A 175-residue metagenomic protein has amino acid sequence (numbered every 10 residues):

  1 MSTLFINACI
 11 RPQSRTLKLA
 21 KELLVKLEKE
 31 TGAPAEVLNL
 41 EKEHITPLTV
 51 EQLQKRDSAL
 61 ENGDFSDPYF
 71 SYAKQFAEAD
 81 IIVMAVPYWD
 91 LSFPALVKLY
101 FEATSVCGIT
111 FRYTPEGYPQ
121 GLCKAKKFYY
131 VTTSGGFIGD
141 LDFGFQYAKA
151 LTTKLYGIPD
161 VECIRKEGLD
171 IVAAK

Functional and structural regions predicted by a protein language model:
M1-V86, L91-V106, I171: N-terminal beta1-alpha1-beta2 submodule of the flavodoxin-like/Rossmannoid cofactor-binding fold
L38, V131, I164: Hydrophobic residues at beta-strand termini and immediately following loops that shape nucleotide-binding pockets
P68-S71, T114-G117, K149: A generic local structural motif
I82, F128-Y129: Short, well-ordered beta-strand core segments
T104-P119: Short, acidic/small-residue loops that bind anionic groups at enzyme active sites
P119-A125, L155-Y156: Short, conserved loop/helix-junction motifs that constitute active-site signature segments in enzyme catalytic cores
V131-G139: Phosphate-binding/catalytic loops
G139-K175: Glycine-rich phosphate/pyrophosphate-binding loop and the adjoining helix
